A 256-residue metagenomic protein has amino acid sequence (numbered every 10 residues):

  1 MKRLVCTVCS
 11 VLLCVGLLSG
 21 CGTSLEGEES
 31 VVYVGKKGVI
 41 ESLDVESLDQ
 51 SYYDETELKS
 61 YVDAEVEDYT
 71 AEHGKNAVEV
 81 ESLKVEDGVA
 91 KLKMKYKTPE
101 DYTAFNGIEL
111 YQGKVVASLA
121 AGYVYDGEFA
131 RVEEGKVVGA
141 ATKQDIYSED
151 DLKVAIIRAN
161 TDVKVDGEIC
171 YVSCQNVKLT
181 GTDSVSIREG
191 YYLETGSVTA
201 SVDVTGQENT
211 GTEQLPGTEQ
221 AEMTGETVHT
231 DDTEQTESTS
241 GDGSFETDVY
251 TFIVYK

Functional and structural regions predicted by a protein language model:
M1-C6, V11-L12: Positively charged n-region of N-terminal signal peptides that target proteins for export
K2-R3, A71, G241, T251: Polar/charged alpha-helical tracts
L13, L25-G27, G38, S42 (+4 more regions): Generic low-polarity alpha-helical segments
L17-G20: C-terminal motif of bacterial Sec signal peptides marking the signal peptidase cleavage site
T23, D49-D54, P99-A104: Short, cysteine-centered beta-strand-loop-beta hairpins and adjacent loop/turn segments enriched in charged/polar
E26-G88: N-terminal Sec/ER secretory leader and immediately downstream segment of secreted/extracellular precursors
V85-K256: Mature, soluble, non-transmembrane domains
